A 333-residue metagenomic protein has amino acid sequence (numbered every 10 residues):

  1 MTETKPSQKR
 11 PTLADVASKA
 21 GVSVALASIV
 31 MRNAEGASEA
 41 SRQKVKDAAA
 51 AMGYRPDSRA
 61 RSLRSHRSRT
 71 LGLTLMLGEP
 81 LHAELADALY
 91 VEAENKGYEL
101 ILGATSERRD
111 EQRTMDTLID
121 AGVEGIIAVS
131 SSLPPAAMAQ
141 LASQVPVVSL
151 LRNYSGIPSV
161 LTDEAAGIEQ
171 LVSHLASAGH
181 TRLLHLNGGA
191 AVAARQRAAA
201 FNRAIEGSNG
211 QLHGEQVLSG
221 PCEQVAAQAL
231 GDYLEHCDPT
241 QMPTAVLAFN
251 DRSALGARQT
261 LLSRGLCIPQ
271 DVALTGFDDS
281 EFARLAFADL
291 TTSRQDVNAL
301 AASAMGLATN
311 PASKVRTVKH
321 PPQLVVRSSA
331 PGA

Functional and structural regions predicted by a protein language model:
M1-H66: N-terminal helix-turn-helix DNA-binding module of bacterial transcription factors
M1-Q8, H66, T70-S173: Alpha-helical recognition/docking segments in bacterial nutrient-uptake and carbohydrate-utilization systems
P6, E235-A333: Flexible loop/turn connectors
V24-S28, L63-L77, H174, R182-G188: Short beta-strand segments enriched in small/hydrophobic residues
S58, L75-E84, L102-D110, V160-Q170 (+5 more regions): Hinge/beta->alpha junction and helix N-cap segments in small-molecule ligand-binding domains
G72, V123-S130, R182-N187, D238-N250 (+1 more regions): Periplasmic-binding protein-like
E111-V123, A226-T240: Short, well-structured alpha-helical segments in soluble
R182, L212-E215, I268-A273: Short acidic capping loops at alpha-helix termini that bridge into adjacent secondary structure
